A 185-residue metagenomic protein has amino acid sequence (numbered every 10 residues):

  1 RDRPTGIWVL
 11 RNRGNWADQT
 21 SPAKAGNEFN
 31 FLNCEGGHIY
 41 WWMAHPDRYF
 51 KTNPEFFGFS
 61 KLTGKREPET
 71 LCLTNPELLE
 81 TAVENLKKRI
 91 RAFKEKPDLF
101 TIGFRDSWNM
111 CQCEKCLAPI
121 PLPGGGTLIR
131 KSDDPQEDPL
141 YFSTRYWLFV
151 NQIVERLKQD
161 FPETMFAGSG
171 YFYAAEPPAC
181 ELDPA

Functional and structural regions predicted by a protein language model:
R1-L148, E155-P162, A167-G170, A185: Feature activates predominantly on carbohydrate-active enzymes
A175-P184: Distinct, well-ordered alpha-helical segments
